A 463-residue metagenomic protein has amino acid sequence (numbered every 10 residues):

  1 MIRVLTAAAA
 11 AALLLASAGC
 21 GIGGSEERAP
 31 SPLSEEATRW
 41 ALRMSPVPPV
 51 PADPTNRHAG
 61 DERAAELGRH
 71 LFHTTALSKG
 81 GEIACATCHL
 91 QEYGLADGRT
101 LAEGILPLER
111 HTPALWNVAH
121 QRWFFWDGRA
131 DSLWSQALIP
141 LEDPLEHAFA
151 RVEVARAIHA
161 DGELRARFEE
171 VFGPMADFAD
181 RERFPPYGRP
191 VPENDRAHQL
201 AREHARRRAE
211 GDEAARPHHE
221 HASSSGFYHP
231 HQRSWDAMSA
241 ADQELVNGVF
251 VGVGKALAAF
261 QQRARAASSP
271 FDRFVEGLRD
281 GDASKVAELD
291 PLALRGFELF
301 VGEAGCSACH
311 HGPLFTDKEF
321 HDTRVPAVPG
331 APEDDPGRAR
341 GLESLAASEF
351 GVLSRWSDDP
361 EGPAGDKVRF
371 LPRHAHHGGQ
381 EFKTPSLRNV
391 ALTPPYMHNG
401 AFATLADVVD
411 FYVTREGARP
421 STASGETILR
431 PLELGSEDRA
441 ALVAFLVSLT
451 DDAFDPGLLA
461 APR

Functional and structural regions predicted by a protein language model:
M1-A9: Bacterial N-terminal signal peptides that target proteins for export
A9-E66, A160-L294, E298, H311-T316 (+2 more regions): Post-cleavage N-terminal segment of exported redox proteins
G24-E142, S269-F402, D407-D410, R419-P420 (+1 more regions): Short glycine/threonine-rich turn/loop motifs
W134-S135, A155, R165, G254 (+3 more regions): An amphipathic alpha-helix signature
E142-F149, A155-D161: A gly/proline- and charged-residue-enriched helix-loop-helix capping module
V154, E244, A293, R373-H374 (+2 more regions): Active-site rim elements
E416-E437, A441: C-terminal soluble interaction/assembly domains
